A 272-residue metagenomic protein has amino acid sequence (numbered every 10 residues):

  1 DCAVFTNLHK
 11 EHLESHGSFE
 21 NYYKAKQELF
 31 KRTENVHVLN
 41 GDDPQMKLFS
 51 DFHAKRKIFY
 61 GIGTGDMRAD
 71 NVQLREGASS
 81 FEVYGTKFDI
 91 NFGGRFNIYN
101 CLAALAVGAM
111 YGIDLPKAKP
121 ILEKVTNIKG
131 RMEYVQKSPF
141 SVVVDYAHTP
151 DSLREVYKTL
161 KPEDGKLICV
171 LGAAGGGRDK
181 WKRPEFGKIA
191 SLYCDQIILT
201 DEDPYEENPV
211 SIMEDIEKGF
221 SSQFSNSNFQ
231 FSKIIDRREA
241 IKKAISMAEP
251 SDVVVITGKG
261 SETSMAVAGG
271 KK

Functional and structural regions predicted by a protein language model:
D1-V142, P162, K218-F231: Acidic, Mg2+-coordinating active-site environments of NTP-dependent enzymes
A106-K272: ATP-dependent carboxylate-amine ligase
